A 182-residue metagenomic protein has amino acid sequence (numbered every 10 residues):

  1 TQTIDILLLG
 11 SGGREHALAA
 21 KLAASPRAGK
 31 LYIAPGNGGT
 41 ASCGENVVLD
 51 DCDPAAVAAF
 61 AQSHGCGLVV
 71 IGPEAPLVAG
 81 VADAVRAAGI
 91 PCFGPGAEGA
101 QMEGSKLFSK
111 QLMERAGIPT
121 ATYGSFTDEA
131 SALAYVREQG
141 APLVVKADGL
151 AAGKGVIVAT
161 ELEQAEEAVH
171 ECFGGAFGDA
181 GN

Functional and structural regions predicted by a protein language model:
T1, A23-P26, G39-T40, S63 (+5 more regions): Solvent-exposed alpha-helices and their adjacent loops that cap or buttress functional pockets in soluble metabolic
T1-E98: ATP-binding N-terminal substructure of ATP-dependent carboxylate-amine bond-forming enzymes
G10, F126, V156-E161: Short beta-strand-to-turn element immediately C-terminal to the catalytic PLP-Schiff-base lysine in fold type I
V47-D51, R86-G89, K110-L112, G140 (+1 more regions): Short, hinge-like loop/turn segments at secondary-structure boundaries
P95-G155: A conserved helix-loop-beta module that forms one wall/lid of the active-site cleft in ATP-utilizing catalytic domains
P119-T122, P142-V144, T160-N182: Conserved ATP-binding module of the ATP-grasp superfamily
